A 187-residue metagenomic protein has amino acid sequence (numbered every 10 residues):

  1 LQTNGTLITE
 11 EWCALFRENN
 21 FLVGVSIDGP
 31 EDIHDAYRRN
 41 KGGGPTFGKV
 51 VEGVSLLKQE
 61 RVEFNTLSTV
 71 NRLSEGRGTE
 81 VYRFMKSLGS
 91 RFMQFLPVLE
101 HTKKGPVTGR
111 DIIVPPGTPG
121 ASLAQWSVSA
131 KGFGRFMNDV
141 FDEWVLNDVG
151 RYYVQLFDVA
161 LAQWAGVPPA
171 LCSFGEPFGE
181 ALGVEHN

Functional and structural regions predicted by a protein language model:
L1-E31: Conserved SAM/AdoMet-binding glycine-rich loop
V23-G24, V50-V54: A conserved non-catalytic segment of reverse transcriptases and RNA-directed RNA polymerases corresponding to the late
A36-G48, S55, Q59-N187: Radical SAM enzyme [4Fe-4S]-AdoMet core and its adjacent flexible, acidic and glycine-rich loops/tails across
